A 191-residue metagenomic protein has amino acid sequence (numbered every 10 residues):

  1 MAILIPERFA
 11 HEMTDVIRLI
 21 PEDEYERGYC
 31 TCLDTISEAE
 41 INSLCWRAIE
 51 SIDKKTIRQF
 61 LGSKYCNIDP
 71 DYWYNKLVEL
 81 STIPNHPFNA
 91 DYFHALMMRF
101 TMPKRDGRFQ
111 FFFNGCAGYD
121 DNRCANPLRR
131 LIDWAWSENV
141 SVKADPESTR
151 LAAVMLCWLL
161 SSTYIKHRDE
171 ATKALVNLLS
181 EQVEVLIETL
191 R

Functional and structural regions predicted by a protein language model:
M1-I5, A10, M155-L156, L186-R191: Long alpha-helical HEAT/HEAT-like repeat alpha-solenoid scaffolds in very large eukaryotic proteins, especially those
A2-A135: Long, acidic/serine-threonine-rich intrinsically disordered regions with weak helical/coil propensity that act as
K55, A95, R150-W158, E188-T189: Alpha-helical solenoid scaffolds in eukaryotic proteins
K64, L80, R99-F100, M155-L160 (+1 more regions): Alpha-solenoid HEAT/Armadillo-like helical repeat scaffolds in large eukaryotic proteins
N89, S141-P146, N177-I187: Flexible loop/turn segments at the boundaries of HEAT repeats in alpha-solenoid HEAT proteins
